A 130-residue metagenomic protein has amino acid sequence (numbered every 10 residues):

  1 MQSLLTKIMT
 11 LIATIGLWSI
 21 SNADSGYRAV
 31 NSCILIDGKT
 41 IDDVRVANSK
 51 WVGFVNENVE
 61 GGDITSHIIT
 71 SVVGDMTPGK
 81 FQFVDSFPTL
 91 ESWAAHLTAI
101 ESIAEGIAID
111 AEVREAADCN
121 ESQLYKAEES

Functional and structural regions predicted by a protein language model:
M1-K7: Positively charged n-region of N-terminal signal peptides that target proteins for export
K7-G16: Bacterial N-terminal signal peptides
L17-A104, E115-S130: Short S/T/G/P-rich N-terminal loop/turn motif that feeds into the first structured element of a domain
